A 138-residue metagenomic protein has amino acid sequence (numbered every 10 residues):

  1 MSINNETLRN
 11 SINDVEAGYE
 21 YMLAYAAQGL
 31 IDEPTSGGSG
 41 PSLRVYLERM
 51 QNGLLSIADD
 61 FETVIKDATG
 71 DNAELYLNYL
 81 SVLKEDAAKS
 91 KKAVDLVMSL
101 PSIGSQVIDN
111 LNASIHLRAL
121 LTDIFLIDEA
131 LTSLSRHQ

Functional and structural regions predicted by a protein language model:
M1-L80: N-terminal intrinsically disordered, cationic/polar leader segments that include organellar targeting peptides
N5, G40, A73, L77-L83 (+2 more regions): Short, charged/polar micro-motifs that form catalytic or ligand-binding hotspots
V82-K92: Short, well-ordered alpha-helical segments that carry or flank key catalytic/ligand-binding motifs at enzyme/regulatory
S90-H137: Amphipathic alpha-helical binding modules
